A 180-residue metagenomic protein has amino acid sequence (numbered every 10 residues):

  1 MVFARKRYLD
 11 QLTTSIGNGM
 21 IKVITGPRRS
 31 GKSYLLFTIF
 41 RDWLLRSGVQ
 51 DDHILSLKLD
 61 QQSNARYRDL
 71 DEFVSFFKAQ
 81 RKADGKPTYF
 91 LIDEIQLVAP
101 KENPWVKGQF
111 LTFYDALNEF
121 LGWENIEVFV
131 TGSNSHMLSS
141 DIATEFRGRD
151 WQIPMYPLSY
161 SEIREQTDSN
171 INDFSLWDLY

Functional and structural regions predicted by a protein language model:
V2-G17: Pre-Walker A adenine-sensing motif
I24: Hydrophobic anchor at the beta1->P-loop junction of P-loop NTPases
P27: P-loop (Walker A) phosphate-binding loop of NTP-binding proteins
K32-S33: Conserved lysine of the Walker
L55-G85: Short glycine-rich substrate-engagement loop in P-loop NTPases that contacts/grips substrate
L91, E127-S133, P154: Structural recognition of the conserved hydrophobic beta-strand(s) that form the central parallel beta-sheet of P-loop
Q96-F129: Conserved Walker B catalytic segment
S140-Y180: Interdomain motor-coupling "hinge/lid" segment immediately C-terminal to the ATP-binding subdomain of NTP-driven enzymes
